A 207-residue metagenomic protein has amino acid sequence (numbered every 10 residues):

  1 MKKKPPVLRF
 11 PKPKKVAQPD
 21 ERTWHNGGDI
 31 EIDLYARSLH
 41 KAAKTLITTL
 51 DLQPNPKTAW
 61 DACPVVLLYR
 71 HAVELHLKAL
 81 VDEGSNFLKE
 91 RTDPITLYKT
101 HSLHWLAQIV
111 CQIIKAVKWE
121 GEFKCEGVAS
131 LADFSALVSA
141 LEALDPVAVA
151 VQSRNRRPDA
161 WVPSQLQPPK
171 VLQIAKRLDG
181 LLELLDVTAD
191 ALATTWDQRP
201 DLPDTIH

Functional and structural regions predicted by a protein language model:
M1-H207: Domain-scale activation on soluble regions of proteins
